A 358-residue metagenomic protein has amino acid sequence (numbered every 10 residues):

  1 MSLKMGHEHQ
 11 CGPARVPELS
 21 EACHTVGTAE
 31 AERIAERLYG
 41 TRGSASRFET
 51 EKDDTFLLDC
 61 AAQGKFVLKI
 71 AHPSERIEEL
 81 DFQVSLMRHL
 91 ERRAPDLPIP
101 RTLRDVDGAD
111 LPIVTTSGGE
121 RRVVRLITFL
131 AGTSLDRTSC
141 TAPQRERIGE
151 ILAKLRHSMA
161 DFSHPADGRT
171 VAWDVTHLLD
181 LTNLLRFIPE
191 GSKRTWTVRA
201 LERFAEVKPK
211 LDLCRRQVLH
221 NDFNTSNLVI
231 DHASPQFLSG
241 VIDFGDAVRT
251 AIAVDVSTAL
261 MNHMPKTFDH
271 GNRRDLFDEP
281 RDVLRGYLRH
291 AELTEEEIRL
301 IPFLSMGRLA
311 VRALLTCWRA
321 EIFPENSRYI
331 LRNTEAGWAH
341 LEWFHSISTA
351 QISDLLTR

Functional and structural regions predicted by a protein language model:
S2-G43: Juxta-kinase regulatory segment immediately upstream of eukaryotic protein kinase catalytic domains
H24-A35, S163-H164, L179-N221, D231-A233: An alpha-helical support segment within catalytic cores of ATP-dependent transferases
E51-A62, V67-L68, T102, A205-V254 (+1 more regions): Active-site acidic catalytic loop and adjacent metal/ATP-binding pocket of ATP-dependent phosphoryl transfer enzymes
C60-S163: ATP-binding pocket architecture of kinase catalytic cores
V106, R137-K193, R216, L331: A cross-family kinase active-site recognition segment
G108, E120, V124-T138, L178-I188 (+1 more regions): A glycine-centered beta->alpha junction motif in the catalytic cores of kinase/phosphotransferase enzymes
A253-E292, M306-P324: Active-site activation/catalytic loop segments of kinase-like enzymes and analogous catalytic loops in related
V311-R358: ATP/Mg2+ or Mg2+-diphosphate-binding catalytic cores that bind nucleotide phosphates or diphosphates via glycine-rich
